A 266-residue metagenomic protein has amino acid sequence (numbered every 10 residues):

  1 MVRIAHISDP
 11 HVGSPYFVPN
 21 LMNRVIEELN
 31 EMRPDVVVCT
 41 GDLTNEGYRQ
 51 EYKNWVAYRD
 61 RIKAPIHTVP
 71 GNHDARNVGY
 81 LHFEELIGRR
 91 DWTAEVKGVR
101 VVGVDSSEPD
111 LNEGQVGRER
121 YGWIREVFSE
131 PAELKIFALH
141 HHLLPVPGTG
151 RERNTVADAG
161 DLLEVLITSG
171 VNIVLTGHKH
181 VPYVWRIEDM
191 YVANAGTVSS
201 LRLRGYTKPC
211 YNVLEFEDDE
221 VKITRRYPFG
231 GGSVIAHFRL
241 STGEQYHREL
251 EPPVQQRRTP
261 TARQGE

Functional and structural regions predicted by a protein language model:
M1-A5, T93-G103, S129-I136, R186-V192: Beta-strand-turn-beta hairpins that frame and shape the catalytic cleft of phosphate-ester-processing enzymes
M1-N54, Y58: N-terminal active-site segment of His-dependent metallophosphoesterases
I7-S8, V36-D42, I66-N72, D105 (+3 more regions): Active-site neighborhood of phospho(di)ester-bond hydrolases with catalytic His/Asp-centered motifs
V12-Y16, N45-Q50, N72-G79, P109-N112 (+3 more regions): Active-site environment of divalent metal-dependent phosphoester hydrolases
R49-E130, D161-I167, N212-V213: Extended active-site neighborhood of metal-dependent phosphoesterases/phosphodiesterases
P131-G148: Short acidic, glycine-rich surface-loop motifs adjacent to enzyme active sites
R151-E220: Conserved beta-sheet core of the metallophosphoesterase superfamily
F216-E266: A short C-terminal boundary segment appended to hydrolase-like catalytic domains
